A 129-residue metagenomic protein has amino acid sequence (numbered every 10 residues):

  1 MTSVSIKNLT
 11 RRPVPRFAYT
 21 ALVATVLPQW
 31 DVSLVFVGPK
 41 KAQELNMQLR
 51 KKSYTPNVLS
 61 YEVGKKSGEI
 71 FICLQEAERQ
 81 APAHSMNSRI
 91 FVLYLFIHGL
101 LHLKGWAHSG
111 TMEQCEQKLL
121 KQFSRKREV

Functional and structural regions predicted by a protein language model:
M1-V92, L100-V129: An acidic/histidine-cluster motif and surrounding catalytic segment that typifies divalent-metal-assisted enzyme active
